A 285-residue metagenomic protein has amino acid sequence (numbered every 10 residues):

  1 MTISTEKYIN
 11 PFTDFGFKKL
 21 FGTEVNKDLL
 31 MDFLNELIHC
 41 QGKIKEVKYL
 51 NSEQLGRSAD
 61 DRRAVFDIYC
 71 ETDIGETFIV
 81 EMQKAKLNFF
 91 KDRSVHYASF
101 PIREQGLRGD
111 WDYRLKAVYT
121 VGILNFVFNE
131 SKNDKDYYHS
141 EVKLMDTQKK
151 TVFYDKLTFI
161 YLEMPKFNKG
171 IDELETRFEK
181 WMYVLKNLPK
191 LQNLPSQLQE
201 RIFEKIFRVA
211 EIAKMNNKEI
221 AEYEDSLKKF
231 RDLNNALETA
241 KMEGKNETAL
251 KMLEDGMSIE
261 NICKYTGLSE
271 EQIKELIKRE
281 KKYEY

Functional and structural regions predicted by a protein language model:
M1-Y285: Elongated, amphipathic alpha-helical interaction scaffolds
